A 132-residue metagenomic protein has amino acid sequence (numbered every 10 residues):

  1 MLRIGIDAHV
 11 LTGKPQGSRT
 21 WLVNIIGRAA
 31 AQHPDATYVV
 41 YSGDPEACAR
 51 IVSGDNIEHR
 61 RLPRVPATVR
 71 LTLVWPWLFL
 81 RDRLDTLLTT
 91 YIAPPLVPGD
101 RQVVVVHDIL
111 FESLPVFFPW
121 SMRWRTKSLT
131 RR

Functional and structural regions predicted by a protein language model:
M1-R132: Carbohydrate transferase catalytic cores enriched for Leloir-type hexosyltransferases
